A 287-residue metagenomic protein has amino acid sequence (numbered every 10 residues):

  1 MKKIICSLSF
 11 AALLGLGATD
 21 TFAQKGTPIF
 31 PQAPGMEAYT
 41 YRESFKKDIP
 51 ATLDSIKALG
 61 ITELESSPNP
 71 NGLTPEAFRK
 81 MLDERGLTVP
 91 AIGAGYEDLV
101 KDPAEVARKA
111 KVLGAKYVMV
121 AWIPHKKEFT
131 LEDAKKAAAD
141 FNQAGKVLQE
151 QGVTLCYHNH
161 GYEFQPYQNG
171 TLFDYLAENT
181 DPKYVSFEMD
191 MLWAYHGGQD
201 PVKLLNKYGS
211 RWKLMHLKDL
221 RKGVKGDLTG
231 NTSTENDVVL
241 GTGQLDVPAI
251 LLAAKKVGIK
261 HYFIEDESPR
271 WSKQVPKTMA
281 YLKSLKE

Functional and structural regions predicted by a protein language model:
I4-S7, F22-Y117, A280, S284-E287: N-terminal pre-domain/capping segments
S7-G17: Bacterial N-terminal signal peptides
Q24-G35, F45-K57, G170-L172, A177-M189 (+1 more regions): Histidine-acidic metal/acid-base catalytic patches
G35-E37, E63-S67, P90-G93, V118-V120 (+4 more regions): Structural recognition of the beta-strand scaffold that forms the well-ordered cores of secreted hydrolase catalytic
Y39-Y41, S67-N69, A94-E97, I123-H125 (+4 more regions): Active-site beta-loop-alpha junctions enriched in small/polar residues
T62-E63, N71, Y96-S186, S272: Active-site acidic/histidine proton-transfer and metal-coordination neighborhood in alpha/beta enzyme cores
L87, A115-K116, V153, K256-K260: A short helix->loop->beta-strand "cap" motif at the edges of active sites that frequently abuts
